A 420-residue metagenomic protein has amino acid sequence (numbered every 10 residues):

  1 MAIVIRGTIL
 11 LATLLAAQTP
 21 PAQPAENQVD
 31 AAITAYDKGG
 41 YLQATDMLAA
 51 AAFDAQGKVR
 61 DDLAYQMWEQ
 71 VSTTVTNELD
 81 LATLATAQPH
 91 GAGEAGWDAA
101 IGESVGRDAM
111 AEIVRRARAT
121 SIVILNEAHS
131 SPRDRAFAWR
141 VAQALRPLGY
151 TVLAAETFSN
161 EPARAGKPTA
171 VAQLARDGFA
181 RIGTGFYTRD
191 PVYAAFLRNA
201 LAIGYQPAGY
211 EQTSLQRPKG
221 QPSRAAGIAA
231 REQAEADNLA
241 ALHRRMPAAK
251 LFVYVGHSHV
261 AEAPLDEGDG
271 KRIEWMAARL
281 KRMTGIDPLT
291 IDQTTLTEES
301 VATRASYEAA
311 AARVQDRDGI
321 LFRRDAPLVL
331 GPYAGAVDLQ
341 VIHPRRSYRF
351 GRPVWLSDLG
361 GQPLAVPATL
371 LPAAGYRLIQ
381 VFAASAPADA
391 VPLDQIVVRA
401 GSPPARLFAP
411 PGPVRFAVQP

Functional and structural regions predicted by a protein language model:
M1-A2: N-terminal secretory signal peptides that target proteins for export/translocation
R6-A16: Bacterial N-terminal signal peptides
Q18-P420: Compositional signal for N-terminal targeting/processing segments
